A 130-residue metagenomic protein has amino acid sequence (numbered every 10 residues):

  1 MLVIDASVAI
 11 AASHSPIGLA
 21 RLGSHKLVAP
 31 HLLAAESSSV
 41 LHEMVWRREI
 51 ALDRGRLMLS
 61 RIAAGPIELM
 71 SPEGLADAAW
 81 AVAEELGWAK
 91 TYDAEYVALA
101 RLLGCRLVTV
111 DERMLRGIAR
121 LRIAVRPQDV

Functional and structural regions predicted by a protein language model:
M1, A34, V97-V130: Acidic, PIN/NYN-like endoribonuclease modules and their adjacent C-terminal/linker elements
M1-A34, M44, R48-R56: Short, well-structured N-terminal submotif of metal-dependent ribonuclease cores
A12, E36, A78, R116-G117: Phosphate- and divalent-cation-binding pockets in alpha/beta enzyme and binding domains that engage nucleotide-derived
S15-P16, V40, R120-L121: Residue-level signal for well-ordered alpha-helical positions
L32, S38-M70, L75-A79: Active-site-proximal, substrate-binding regions of enzyme catalytic domains and RNA-binding/basic surfaces
E49-I50, W88, I123: Helix N-cap/coil-helix junction residues
I67-R113: Active-site neighborhoods of divalent-metal-dependent phosphate/nucleic-acid chemistry enzymes
